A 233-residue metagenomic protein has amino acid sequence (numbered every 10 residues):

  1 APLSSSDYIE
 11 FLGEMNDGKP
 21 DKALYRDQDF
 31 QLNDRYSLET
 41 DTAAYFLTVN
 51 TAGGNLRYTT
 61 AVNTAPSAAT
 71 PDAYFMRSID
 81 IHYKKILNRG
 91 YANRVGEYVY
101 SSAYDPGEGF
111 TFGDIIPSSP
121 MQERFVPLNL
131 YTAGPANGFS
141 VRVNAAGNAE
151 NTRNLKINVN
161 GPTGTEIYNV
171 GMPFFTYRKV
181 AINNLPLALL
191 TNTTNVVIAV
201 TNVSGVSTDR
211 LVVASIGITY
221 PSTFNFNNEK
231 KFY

Functional and structural regions predicted by a protein language model:
A1-Y233: Structured catalytic cores of large enzymes
